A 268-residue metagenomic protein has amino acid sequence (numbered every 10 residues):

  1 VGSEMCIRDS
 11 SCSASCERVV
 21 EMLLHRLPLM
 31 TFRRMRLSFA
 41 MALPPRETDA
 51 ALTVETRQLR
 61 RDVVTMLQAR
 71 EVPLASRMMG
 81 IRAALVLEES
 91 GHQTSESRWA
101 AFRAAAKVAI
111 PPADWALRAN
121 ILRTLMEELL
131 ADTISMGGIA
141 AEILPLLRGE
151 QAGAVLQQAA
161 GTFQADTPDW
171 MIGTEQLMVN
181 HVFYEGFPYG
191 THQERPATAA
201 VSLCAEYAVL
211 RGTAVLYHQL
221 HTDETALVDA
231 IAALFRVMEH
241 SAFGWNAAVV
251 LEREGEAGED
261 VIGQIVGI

Functional and structural regions predicted by a protein language model:
G2-I7: Short, small-residue-biased leader/transition segments that mark boundaries at the very start of proteins
D9-A100: Charged, amphipathic alpha-helical linkers/stalks
R60, V64-I268: Hydrophobic, aromatic-lined core segments that form the binding pocket/scaffold for planar heteroaromatic ligands
